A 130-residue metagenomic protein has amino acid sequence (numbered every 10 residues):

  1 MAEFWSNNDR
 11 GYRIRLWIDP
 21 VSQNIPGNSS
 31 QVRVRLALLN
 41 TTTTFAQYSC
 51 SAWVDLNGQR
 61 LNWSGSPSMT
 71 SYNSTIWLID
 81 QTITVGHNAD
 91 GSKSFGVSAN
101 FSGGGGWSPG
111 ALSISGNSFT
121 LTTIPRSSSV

Functional and structural regions predicted by a protein language model:
M1-V130: Mature extracytoplasmic or otherwise solvent-exposed domains
